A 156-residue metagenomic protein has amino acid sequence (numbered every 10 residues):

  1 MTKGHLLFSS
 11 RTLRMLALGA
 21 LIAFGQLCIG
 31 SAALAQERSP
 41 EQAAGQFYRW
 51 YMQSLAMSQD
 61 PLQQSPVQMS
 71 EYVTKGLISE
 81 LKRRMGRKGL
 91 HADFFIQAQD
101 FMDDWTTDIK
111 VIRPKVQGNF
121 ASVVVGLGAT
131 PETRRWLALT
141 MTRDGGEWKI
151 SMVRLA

Functional and structural regions predicted by a protein language model:
T2-A20, F24-G25: Bacterial N-terminal signal peptides that target proteins for export
L18, G30-P61: Short, low-complexity N-terminal intrinsically disordered segments enriched in polar/charged residues
Q36-P40, M57, P61, R113 (+2 more regions): Extracytoplasmic/periplasmic, Sec-exported soluble proteins
E41-Y48, P66, I78, A138: Extracytoplasmic/secreted envelope proteins and their assembly/folding machinery, especially bacterial periplasmic
Q46, W50-S58, E71-G76, E80 (+2 more regions): Structured segments of extracytoplasmic/periplasmic soluble domains in secreted or envelope-associated proteins
Q63, V67, E71-Y72: An alpha-helix initiation/capping motif
V73-P131: Surface-exposed, charged secondary-structure patches
R134-A156: Short beta-strand edge/turn micro-motifs at domain boundaries
